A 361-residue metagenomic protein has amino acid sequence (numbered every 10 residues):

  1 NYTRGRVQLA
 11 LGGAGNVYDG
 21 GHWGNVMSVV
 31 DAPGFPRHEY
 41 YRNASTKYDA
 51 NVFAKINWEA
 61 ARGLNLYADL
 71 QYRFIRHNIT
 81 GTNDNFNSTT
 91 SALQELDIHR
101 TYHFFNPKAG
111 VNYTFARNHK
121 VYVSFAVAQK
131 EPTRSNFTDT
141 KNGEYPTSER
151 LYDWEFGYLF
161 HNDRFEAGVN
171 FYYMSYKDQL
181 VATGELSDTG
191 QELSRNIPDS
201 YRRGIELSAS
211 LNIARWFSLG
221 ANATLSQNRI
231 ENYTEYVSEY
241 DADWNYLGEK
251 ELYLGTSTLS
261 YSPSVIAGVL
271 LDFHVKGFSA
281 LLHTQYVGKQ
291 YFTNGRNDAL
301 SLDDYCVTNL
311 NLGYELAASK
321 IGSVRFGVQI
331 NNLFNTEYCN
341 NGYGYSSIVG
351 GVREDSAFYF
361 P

Functional and structural regions predicted by a protein language model:
N1, P33-N43, N85, T89-I98 (+7 more regions): Extracellular loop and loop/strand-boundary signature of outer-membrane beta-barrel proteins
N1-F86, T114, G168, G220: Face-selective signature of the C-terminal outer-membrane beta-barrel domain
Y2-R4, A54-W58, H103, V111-F115 (+8 more regions): Residue-level signature of outer-membrane beta-barrel architecture
R4, G15-G21, Y72-N78, F125-E131 (+8 more regions): Transmembrane beta-strands of outer-membrane beta-barrel pores
R6-L9, G63-L66, N118-V121, R164-A167 (+3 more regions): Repeated loop/turn-to-beta-strand initiation elements of outer-membrane beta-barrel proteins
I56, L219, T256-P361: Conserved C-terminal beta-signal and adjacent last beta-strands/turns of outer-membrane beta-barrel proteins
R62, Y173-S175, R195-N294: Gram-negative outer-membrane beta-barrel transporters
T114, K120-A126, T147-N212, S218 (+2 more regions): Membrane-embedded beta-barrel scaffold of Gram-negative outer-membrane proteins
